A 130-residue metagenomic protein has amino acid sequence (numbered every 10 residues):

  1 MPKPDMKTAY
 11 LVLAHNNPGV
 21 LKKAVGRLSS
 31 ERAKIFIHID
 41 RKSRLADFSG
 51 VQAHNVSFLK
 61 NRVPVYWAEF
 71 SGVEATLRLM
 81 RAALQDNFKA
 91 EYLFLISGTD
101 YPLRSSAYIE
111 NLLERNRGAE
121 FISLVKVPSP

Functional and structural regions predicted by a protein language model:
M1-P130: ER/Golgi luminal nucleotide-sugar-dependent glycosyltransferases, focusing on the catalytic module
